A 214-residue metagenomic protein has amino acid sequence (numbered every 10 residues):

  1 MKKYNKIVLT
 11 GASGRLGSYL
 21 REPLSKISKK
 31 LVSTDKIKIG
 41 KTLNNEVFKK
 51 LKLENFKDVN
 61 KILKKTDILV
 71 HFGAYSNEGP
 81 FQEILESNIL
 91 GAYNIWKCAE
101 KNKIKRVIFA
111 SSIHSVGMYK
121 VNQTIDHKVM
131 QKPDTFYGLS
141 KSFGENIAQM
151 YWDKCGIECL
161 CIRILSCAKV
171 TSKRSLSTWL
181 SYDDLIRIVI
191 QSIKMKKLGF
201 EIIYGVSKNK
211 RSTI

Functional and structural regions predicted by a protein language model:
N5-I27: N-terminal Rossmann NAD(P)H-binding glycine-rich loop of SDR-like oxidoreductase domains
S28-G40: Conserved glycine-rich Rossmann-like NAD(P)H-binding loop of the short-chain dehydrogenase/reductase
G40, L51-S87: NAD(P)H-binding glycine-rich loop region in Rossmannoid oxidoreductase-like domains and their noncatalytic homologs
E54, E83-N94, Q131, L139-S142 (+1 more regions): Glycine-rich NAD(P)-binding loop of the Rossmann-fold in SDR/ketoreductase-type enzymes
E86, K120-C159: Catalytic helix-loop patch of NAD(P)-dependent Rossmann-fold dehydrogenases
N94-K132: Conserved Rossmann-fold NAD(P)-dependent oxidoreductase catalytic core, especially the SDR/UDP-sugar
F136, I157-S177: Flexible, glycine-rich beta-alpha linker
I164-K169, W179-E201, K208: Alpha-helical substrate-binding/gating segment
